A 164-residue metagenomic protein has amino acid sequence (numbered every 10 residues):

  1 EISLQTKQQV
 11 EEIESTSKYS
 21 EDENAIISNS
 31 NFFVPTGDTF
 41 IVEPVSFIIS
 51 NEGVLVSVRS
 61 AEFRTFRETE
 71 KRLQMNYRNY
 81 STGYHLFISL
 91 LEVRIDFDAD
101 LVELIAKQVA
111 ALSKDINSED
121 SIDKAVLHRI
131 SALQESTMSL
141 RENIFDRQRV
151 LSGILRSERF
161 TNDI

Functional and structural regions predicted by a protein language model:
E1-D163: Peripheral, non-transmembrane regulatory/ligand-interaction domains of membrane transport proteins
